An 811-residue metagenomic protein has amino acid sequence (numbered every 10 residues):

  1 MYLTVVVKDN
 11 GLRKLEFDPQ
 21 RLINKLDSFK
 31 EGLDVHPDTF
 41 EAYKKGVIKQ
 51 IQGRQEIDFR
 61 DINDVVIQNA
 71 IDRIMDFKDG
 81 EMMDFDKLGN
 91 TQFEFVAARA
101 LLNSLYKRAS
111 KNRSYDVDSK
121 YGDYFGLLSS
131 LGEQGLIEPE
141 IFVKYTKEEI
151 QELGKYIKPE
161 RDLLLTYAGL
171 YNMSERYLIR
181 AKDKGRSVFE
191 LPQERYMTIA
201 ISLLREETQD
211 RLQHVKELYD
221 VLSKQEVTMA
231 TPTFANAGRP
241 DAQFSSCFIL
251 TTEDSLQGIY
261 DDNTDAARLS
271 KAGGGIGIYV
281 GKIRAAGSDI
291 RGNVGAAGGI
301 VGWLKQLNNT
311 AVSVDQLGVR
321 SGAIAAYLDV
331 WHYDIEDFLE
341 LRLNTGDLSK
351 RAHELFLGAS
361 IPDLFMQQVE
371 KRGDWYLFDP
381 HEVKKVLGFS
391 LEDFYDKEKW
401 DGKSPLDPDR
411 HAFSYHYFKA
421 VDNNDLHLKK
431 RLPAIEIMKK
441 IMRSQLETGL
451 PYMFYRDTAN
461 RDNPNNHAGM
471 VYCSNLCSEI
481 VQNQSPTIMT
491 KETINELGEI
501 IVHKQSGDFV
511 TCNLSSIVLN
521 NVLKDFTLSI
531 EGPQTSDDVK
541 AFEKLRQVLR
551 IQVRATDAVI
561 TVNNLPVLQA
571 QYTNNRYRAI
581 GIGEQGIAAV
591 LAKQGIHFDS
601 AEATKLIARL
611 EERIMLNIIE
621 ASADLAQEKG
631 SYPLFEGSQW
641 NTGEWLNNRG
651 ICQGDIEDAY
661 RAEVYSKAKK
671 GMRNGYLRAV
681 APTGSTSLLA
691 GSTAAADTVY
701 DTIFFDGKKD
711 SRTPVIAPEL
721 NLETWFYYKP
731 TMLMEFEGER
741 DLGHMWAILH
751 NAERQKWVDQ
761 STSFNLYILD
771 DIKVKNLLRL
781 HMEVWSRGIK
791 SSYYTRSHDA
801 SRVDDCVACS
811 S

Functional and structural regions predicted by a protein language model:
M1-L3, R13, L33-M197, I201 (+2 more regions): Core nucleic-acid recognition elements
V65-N69, A97-S104, V221, A235-R239 (+11 more regions): A glycine-rich phosphate-binding loop feature that marks nucleotide/adenosyl-phosphate handling sites
K78, D261-D262, K282-I283, S288-G295 (+11 more regions): Short acidic, glycine/serine/threonine-rich loops at helix termini
M82-S129, I361, A459-Q482, I580 (+4 more regions): Terminal amphipathic helices with adjacent charged low-complexity linkers/tails
E149-G154, L163-M173, S478-Q484, T556-T561 (+3 more regions): Catalytic alpha/beta core of large soluble enzyme barrels
I179-R180, S187, Y196-R211, V215-S245 (+7 more regions): Function-dense linear segments that define catalytic or interfacial modules in macromolecule-processing proteins
D220-V221, V548-Q571, A579, H597-T683: Internal maturation/activation junctions in enzymes
A296-Q306, V312-K439, R443, P451 (+3 more regions): Conserved catalytic alpha/beta cores of large enzymes that bind or transform nucleotide phosphates and polynucleotides
